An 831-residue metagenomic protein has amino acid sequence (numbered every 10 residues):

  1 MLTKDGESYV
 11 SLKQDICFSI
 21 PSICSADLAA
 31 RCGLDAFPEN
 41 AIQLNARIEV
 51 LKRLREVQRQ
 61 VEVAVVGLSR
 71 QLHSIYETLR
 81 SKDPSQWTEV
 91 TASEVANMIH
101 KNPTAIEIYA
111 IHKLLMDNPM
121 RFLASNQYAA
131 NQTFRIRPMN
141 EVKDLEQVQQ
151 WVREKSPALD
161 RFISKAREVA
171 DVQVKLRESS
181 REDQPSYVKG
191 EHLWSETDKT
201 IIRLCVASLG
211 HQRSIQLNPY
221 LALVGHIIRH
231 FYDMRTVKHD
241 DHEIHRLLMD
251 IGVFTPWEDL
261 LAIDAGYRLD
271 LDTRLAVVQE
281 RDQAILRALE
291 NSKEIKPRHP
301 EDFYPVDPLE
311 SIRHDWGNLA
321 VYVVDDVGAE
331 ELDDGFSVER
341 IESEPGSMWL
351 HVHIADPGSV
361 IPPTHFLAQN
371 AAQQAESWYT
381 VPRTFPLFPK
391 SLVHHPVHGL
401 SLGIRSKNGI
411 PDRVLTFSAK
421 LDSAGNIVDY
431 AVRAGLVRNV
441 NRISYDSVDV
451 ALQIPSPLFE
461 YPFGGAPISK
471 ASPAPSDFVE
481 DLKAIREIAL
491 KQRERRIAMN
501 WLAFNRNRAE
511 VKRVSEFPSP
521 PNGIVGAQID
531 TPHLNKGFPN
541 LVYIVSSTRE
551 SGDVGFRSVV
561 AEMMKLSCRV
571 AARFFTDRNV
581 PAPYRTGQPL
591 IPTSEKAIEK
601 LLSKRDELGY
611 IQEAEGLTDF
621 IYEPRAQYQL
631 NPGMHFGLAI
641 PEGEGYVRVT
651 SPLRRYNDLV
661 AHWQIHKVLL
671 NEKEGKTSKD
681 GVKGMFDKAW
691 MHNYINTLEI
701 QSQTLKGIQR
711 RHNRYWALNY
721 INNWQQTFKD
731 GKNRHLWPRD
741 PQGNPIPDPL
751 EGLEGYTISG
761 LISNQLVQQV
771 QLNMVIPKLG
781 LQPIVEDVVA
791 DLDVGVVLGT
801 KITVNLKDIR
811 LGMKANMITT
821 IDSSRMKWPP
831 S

Functional and structural regions predicted by a protein language model:
M1, P830-S831: Eukaryotic N-terminal targeting leaders
D5-E7, D15-G225, F231-D233, D302-A790 (+2 more regions): Electropositive polyanion-binding surfaces
L12: Beta-strand/loop-dominated core regions that host nucleotide or nucleotide-derived cofactor-binding catalytic loops
D233-A320, V324: Short glycine- and acidic-rich boundary segments immediately preceding or forming the N-terminal edge of structured
E786-K807, K827-P830: C-terminal structured domains
I809-P829: Internal insertion modules embedded within essential enzymes
